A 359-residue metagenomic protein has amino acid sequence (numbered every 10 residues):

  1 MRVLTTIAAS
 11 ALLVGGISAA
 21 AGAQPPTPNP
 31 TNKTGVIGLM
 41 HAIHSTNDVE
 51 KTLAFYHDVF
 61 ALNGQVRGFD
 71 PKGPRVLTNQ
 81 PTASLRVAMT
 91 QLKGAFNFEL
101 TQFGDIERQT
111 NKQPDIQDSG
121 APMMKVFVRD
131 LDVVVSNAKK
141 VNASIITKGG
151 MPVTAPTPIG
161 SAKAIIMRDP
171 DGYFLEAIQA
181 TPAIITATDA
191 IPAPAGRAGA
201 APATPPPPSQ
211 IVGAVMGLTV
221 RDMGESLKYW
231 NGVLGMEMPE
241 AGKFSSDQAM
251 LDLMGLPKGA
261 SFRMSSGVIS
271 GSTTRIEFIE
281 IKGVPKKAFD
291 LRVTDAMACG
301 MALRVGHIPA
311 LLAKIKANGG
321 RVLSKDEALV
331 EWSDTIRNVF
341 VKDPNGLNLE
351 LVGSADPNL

Functional and structural regions predicted by a protein language model:
M1-T5: Positively charged n-region of N-terminal signal peptides that target proteins for export
I7-S18: Bacterial N-terminal signal peptides
Q24-G35, R67, F98-T101, V126 (+7 more regions): Vicinal oxygen chelate
K33, T78-Q80, K112-I116, P156 (+3 more regions): Short consensus segments that form the blades of beta-propeller domains, in both extracellular/periplasmic
T34, H44-A95, K140, L218-T273 (+2 more regions): Core segments of cupin and vicinal oxygen chelate
L39-T46, L62, T90, A95-T101 (+8 more regions): Short, structured motif recognition centered on aromatic/hydrophobic residues
V87-T90, F96-F98, Q102, E107-K112 (+2 more regions): Post-signal peptide N-terminal segment of secreted/secretory-pathway proteins
N111-D118, K125, K287-A296, A302 (+1 more regions): Long, charged/polar, surface-exposed segments that mediate recognition or autoinhibition
